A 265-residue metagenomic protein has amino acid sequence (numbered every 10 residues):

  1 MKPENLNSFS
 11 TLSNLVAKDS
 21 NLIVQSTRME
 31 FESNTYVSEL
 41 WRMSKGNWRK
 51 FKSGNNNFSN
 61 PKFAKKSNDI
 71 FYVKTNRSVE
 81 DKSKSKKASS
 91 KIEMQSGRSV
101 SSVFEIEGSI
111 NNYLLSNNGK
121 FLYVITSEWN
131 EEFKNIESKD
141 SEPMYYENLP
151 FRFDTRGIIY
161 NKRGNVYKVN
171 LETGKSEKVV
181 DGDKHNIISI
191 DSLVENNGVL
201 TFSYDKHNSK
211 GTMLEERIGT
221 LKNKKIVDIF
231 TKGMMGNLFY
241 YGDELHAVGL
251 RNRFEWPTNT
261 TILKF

Functional and structural regions predicted by a protein language model:
M1-T11, W41-S59, S85-N111, V169-S189 (+4 more regions): Multi-bladed beta-propeller domains
S8-L22, N55-V73, V79, E107-I125 (+3 more regions): Conserved beta-propeller blade repeats
Q25-K50: Beta-propeller domains
R28-E32, N76-D81, W129-E132, K206-K210 (+1 more regions): Short glycine/acidic-enriched loop and turn motifs that connect beta-strands
S38, E80-S89, S127-Y167, L214-R217 (+1 more regions): Predominantly five- to eight-bladed beta-propeller fold
S67-S99, F133: A generic tandem-repeat structural signature
N130-K134, I158-E216: Solenoidal tandem-repeat scaffolds enriched in leucines and small polar residues
